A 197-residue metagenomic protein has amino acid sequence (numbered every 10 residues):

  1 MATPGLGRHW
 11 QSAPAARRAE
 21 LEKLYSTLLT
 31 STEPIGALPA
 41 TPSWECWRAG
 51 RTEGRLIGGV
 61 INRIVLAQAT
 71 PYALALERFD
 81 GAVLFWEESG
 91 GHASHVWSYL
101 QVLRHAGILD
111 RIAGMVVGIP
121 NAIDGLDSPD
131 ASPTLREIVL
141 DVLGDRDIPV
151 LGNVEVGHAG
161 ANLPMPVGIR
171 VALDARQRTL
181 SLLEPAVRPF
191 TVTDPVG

Functional and structural regions predicted by a protein language model:
M1-N62: Conserved anion/nucleotide-ligand pocket segment
A2-G5, S31, A40, G59-V60 (+6 more regions): Fold-independent oxyanion-binding glycine-rich loops and adjacent beta-strand/coil segments at enzyme active sites
A16-A19, K23, R55-R63, G91-S98 (+4 more regions): Conserved active-site and cofactor/substrate-binding residues in soluble primary-metabolism enzymes
S26-A37, N62, L66-A73, H105-I108 (+3 more regions): Generic secondary-structure signature for well-ordered alpha-helical cores
G50-R51, A67-Y72, Y99-V102, G157: Glycine-rich, charged/polar anion/phosphate-binding loops that engage phosphate groups from diverse ligands
G50-T52, I57-G59, A67, E77-G81 (+1 more regions): Short gly/pro-enriched beta-turn/loop segments at secondary-structure junctions
Y72-L135: Internal helical hairpin/lid segments
V117-G197: ATP/nucleoside-binding phosphotransfer catalytic cores, i.e., glycine-rich phosphate-binding loops
